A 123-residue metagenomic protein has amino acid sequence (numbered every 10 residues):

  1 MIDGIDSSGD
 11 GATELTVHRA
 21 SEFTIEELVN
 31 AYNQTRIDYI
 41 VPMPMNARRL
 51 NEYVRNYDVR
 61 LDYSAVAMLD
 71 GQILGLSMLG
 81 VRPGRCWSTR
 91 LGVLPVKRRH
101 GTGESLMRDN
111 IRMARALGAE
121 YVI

Functional and structural regions predicted by a protein language model:
M1-G11: Terminal substrate-recognition subdomain of acyl/acetyltransferases
E14-N30: A short beta-loop-alpha structural element at the N-terminal edge of CoA-dependent acyl/N-acetyltransferase catalytic
N33-R36, I40-M78: Active-site rim helix/loop that mediates acceptor-substrate recognition in acyltransferases
G84-V96: Conserved acetyl-CoA binding element of GNAT-fold acetyltransferases
K97, G101-D109: Conserved acetyl-CoA pyrophosphate-binding loop and the N-cap/start of the following alpha-helix in GNAT-like
M107, A114-I123: Conserved GNAT acetyl-CoA-binding A-motif
